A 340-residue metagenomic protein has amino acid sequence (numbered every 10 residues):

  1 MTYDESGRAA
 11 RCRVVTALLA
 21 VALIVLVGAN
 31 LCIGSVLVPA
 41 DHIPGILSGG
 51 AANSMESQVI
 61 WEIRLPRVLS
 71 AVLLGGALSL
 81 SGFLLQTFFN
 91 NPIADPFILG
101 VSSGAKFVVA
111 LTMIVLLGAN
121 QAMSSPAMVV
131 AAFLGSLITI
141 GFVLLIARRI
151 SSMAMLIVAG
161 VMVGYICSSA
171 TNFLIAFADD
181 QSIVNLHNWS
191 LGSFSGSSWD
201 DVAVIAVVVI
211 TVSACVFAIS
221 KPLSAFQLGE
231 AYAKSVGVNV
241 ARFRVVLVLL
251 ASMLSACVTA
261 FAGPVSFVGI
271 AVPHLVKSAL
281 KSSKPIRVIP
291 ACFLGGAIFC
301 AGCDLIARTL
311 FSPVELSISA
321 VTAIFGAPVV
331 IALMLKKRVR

Functional and structural regions predicted by a protein language model:
M1-R340: Alpha-helical transmembrane segments in inner-membrane proteins
